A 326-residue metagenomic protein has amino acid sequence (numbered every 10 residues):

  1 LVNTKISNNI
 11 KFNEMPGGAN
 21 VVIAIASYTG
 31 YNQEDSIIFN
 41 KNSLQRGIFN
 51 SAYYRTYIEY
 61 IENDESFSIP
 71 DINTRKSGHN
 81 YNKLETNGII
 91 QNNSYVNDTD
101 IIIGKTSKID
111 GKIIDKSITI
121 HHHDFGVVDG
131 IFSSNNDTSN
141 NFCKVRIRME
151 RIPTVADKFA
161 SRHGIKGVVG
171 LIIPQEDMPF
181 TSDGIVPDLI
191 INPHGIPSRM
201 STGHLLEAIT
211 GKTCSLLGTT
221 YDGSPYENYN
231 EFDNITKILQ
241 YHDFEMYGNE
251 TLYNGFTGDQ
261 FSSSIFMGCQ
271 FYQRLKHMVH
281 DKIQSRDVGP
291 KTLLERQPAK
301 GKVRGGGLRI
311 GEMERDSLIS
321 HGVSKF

Functional and structural regions predicted by a protein language model:
L1-F326: Long insertion/accessory domains within large nucleic-acid-processing enzymes
